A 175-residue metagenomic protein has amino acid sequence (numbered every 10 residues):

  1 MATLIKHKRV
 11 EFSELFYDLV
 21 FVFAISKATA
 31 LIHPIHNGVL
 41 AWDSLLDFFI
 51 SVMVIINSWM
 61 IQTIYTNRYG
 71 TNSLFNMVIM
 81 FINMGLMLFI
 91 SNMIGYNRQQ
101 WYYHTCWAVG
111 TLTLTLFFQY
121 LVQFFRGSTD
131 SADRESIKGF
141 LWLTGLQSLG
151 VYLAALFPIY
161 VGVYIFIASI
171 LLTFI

Functional and structural regions predicted by a protein language model:
M1-I175: Multi-pass alpha-helical transmembrane bundle typical of ion/small-solute transporters and intramembrane aspartyl
